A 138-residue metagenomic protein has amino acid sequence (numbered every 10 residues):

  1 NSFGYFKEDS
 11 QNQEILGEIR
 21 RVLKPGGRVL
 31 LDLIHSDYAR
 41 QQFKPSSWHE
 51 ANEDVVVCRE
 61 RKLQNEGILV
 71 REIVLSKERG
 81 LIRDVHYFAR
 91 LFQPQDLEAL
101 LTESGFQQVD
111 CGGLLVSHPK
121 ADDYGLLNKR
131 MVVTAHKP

Functional and structural regions predicted by a protein language model:
N1-Q11: A short SAM/SAH-binding and catalytic strip from SAM-dependent methyltransferases
E8, R40-Q42, A121: Short glycine-/acidic-enriched loop or helix-start segments at secondary-structure transitions that form or flank
D9, E78-R79, P138: Short loop segments at secondary-structure junctions
Q11-R28: A short glycine-rich, Lys/Arg-flanked "PGG" loop and its adjoining helix->strand segment in the class I
V29-L30, Q108: A short hydrophobic/small-residue beta-strand
L30-A99: SAM-dependent methyltransferase
Q93-P138: C-terminal lobe and adjacent flexible extensions of AdoMet/dcAdoMet transferase-like proteins
